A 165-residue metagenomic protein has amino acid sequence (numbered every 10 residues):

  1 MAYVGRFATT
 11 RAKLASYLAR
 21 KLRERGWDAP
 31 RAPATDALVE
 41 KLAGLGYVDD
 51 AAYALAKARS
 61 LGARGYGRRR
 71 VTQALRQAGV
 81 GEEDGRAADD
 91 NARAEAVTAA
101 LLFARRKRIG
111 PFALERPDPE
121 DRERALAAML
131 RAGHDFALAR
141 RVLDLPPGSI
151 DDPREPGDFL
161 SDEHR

Functional and structural regions predicted by a protein language model:
M1-R165: An alpha-helical, amphipathic repeat domain used for nucleic-acid recognition, typified by the mTERF helical solenoid
